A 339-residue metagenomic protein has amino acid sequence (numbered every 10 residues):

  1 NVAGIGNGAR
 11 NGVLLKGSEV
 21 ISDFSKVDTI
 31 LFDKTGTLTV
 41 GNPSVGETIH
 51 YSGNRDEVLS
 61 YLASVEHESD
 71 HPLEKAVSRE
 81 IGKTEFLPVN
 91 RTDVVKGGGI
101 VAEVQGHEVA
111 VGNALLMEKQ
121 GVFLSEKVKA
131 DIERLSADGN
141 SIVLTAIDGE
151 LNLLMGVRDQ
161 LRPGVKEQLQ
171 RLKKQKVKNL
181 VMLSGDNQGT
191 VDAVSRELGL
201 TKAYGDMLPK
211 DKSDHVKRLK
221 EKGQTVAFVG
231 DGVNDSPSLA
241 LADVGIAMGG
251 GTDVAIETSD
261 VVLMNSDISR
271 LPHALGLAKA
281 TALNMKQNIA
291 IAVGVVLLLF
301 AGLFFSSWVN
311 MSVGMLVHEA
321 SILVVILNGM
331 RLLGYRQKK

Functional and structural regions predicted by a protein language model:
N1-I5: Juxtamembrane alpha-helical signal-transduction segment immediately C-terminal to a transmembrane helix
N7, E118, K176-V177, L198 (+3 more regions): Membrane-embedded alpha-helical bundles of multi-pass transporters
G8, K16-N234, A240-V244, G276-K279 (+1 more regions): Cytosolic catalytic headpiece
N11: A motif-centric signal for short, conserved binding hotspots located in accessible loops or intrinsically disordered
